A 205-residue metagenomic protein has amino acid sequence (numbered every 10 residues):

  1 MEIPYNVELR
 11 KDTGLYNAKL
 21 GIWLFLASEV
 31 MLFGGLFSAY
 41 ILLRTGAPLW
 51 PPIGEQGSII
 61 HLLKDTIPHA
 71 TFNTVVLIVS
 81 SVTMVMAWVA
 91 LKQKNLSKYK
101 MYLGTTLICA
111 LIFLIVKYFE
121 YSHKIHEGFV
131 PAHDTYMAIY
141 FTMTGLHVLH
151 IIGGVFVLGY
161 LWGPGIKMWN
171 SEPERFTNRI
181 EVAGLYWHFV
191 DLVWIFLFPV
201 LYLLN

Functional and structural regions predicted by a protein language model:
M1-N205: ...captures the hydrophobic TM-helix bundle architecture rather than a specific catalytic motif, and can also fire on
